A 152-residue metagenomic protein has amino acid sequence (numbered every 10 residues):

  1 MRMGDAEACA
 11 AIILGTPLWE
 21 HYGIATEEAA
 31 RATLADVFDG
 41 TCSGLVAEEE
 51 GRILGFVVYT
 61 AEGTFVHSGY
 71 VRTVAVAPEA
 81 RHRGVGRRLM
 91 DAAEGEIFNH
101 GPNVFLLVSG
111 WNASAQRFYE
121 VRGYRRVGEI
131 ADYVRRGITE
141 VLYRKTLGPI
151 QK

Functional and structural regions predicted by a protein language model:
M3-P78, M90-A92, E96, D132: Acetyl-CoA-dependent GNAT
R81, L106-Q116, D132-I138: Conserved beta-strand-loop-alpha-helix junction that forms the acyl-donor binding cleft
G84: Glycine-rich phosphate-binding loop
R87: Residues forming the Rossmann-fold NAD(P)(H) cofactor-binding site
M90, I97-S109: Conserved GNAT acetyl-CoA-binding A-motif
Y119-E120, Y124: Conserved active-site tyrosine of GNAT-family acetyltransferases
D132-K152: Terminal substrate-recognition subdomain of acyl/acetyltransferases
